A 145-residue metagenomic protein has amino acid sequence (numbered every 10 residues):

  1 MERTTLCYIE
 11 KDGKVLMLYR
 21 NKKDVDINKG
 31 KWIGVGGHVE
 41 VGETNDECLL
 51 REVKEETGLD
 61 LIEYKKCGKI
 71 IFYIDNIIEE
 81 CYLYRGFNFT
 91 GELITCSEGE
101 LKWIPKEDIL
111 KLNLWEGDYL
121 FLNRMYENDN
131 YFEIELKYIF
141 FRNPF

Functional and structural regions predicted by a protein language model:
M1-M17: Conserved N-terminal beta-strand and adjoining loop/helix that marks the start of the Nudix/MutT-like hydrolase domain
E2, K29, G34, L61 (+1 more regions): Short connector loops at helix/strand junctions that flank enzyme active sites, especially segments positioning acidic
C7, K23-V25, E92-I94: Short secondary-structure boundary/capping segments
K11-G13, F72-E92, K102-K106, D118-M125 (+1 more regions): Active-site-adjacent beta-strand/loop module that shapes the phosphate/pyrophosphate-binding cleft
V15-R51, E55: Conserved Nudix-box catalytic region and its N-terminal flanking loop in Nudix hydrolases and closely related
D60-G68: A short coil-to-beta-strand element that immediately follows conserved catalytic motifs
C96-F145: Nudix hydrolase/Nudix homology domain
